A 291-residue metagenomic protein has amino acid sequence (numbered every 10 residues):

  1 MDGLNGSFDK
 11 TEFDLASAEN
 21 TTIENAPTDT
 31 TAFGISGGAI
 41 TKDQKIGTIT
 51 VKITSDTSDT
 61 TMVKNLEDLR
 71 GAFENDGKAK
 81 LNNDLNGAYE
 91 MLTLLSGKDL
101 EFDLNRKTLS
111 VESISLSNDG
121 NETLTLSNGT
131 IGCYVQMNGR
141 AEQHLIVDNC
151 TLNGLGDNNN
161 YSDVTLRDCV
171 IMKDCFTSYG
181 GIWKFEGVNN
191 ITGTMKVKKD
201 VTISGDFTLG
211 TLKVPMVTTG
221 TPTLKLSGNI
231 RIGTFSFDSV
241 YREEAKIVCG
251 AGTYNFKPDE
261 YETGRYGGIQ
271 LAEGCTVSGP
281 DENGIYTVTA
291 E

Functional and structural regions predicted by a protein language model:
M1-E74, K78, G187-V188, S204-D206 (+1 more regions): Extracellular/surface-exposed low-complexity segments
M1-G6, T11-F13, A18-T21, A26-T31 (+22 more regions): Solvent-exposed loop/turn tips at the surfaces of repeat/solenoid architectures
T61, L92, E112-I114: Generic detection of short hydrophobic beta-strand segments and adjacent strand-loop junctions
L66, G77-L100, L104-S110: N-terminal extracellular ligand-recognition/capping segment immediately after the signal peptide
G71-D76, L94-S96, N118-G120, R140 (+3 more regions): Flexible, charged surface loops at secondary-structure boundaries
L94-K98, V197-K198, T219, E282: A short, compositionally biased
